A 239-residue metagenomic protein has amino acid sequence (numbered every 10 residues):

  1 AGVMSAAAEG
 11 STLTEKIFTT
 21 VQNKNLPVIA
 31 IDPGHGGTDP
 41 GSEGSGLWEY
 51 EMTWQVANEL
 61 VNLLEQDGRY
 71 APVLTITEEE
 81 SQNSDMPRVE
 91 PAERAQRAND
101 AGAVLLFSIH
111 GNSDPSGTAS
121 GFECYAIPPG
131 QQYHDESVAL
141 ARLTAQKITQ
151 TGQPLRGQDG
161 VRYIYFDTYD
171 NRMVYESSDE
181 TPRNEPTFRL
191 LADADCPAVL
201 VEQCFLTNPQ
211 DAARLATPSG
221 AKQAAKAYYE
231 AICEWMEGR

Functional and structural regions predicted by a protein language model:
G2, A7-E9, T14-V21, E51-R239: Active-site-proximal helix/loop segments of hydrolytic enzymes
F18-S45, F107: Catalytic-core environment of secreted peptidases
G41-Q55: Glycine- and acidic-residue-enriched helix-capping/strand-helix junction motifs
